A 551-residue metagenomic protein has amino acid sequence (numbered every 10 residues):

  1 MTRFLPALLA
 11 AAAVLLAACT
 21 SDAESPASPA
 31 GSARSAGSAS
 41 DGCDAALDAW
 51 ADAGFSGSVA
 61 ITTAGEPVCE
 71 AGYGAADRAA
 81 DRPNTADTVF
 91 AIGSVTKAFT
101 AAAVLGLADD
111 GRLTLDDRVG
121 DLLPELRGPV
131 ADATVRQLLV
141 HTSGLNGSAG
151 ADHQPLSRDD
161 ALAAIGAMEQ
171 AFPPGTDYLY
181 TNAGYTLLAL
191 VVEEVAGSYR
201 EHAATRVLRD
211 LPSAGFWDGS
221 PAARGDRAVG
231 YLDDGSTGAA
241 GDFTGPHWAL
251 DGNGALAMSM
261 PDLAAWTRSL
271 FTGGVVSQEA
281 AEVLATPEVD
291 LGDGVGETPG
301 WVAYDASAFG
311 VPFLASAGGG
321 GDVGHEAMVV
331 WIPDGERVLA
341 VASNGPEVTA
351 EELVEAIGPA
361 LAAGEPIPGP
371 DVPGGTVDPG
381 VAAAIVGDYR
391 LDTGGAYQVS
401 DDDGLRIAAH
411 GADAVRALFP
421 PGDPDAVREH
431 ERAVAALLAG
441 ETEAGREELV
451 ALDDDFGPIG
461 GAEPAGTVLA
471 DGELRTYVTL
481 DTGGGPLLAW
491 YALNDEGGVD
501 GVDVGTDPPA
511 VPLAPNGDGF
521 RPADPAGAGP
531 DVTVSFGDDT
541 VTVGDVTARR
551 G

Functional and structural regions predicted by a protein language model:
M1-L8: Bacterial N-terminal signal peptides that target proteins for export
L16-A18: C-terminal motif of bacterial Sec signal peptides marking the signal peptidase cleavage site
T20-D22: Bacterial signal peptide processing site
A39-F90, R112-D117, A163, A167: Short, conserved catalytic-motif segment at the N-terminal edge
L47, V59, G65, V89-D116 (+3 more regions): Active-site SXXK
V68, D77, P129-V323, A327-V329: Short, surface-exposed loop or secondary-structure junction motifs that flank catalytic or metal-binding residues
A327-G345, V499-V504, T542-G544: Short, well-ordered beta-strand elements
E355-G551: Peripheral terminal and inter-domain segments
